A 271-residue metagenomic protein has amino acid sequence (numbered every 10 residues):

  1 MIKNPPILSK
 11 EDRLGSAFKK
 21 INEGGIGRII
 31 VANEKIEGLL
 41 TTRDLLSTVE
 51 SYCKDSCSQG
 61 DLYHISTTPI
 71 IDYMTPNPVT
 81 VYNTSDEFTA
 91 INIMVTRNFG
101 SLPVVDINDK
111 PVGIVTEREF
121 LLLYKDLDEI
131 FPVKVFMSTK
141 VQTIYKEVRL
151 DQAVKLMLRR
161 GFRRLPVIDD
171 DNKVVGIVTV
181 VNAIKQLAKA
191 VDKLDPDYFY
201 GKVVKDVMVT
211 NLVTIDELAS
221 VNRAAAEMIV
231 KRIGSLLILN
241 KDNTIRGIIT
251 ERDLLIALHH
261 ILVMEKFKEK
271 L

Functional and structural regions predicted by a protein language model:
M1-N4, T42-N77, T116-T143, R149-L150 (+5 more regions): Tandem CBS (Bateman) regulatory domains
P5-L8, I36, H64, P78-V81 (+5 more regions): Short N-terminal micro-motifs specific to bacterial/archaeal maturation and metal-cluster initiation sites
I7-I26, A32, T80-N98, V105-D106 (+5 more regions): The conserved cystathionine-beta-synthase
I21, I29-D44, M94, L102-R118 (+4 more regions): A glycine-centered beta-loop-beta connector
D55-N108, V112-I114: N-terminal hydrophobic targeting segments
